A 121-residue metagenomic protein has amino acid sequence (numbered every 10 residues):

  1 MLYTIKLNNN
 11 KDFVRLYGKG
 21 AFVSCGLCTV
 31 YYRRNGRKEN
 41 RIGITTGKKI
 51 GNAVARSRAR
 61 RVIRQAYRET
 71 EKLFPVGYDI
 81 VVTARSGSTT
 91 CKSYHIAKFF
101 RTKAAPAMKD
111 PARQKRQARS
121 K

Functional and structural regions predicted by a protein language model:
M1-K121: Positively charged, solvent-exposed patches that mediate nucleic-acid binding
